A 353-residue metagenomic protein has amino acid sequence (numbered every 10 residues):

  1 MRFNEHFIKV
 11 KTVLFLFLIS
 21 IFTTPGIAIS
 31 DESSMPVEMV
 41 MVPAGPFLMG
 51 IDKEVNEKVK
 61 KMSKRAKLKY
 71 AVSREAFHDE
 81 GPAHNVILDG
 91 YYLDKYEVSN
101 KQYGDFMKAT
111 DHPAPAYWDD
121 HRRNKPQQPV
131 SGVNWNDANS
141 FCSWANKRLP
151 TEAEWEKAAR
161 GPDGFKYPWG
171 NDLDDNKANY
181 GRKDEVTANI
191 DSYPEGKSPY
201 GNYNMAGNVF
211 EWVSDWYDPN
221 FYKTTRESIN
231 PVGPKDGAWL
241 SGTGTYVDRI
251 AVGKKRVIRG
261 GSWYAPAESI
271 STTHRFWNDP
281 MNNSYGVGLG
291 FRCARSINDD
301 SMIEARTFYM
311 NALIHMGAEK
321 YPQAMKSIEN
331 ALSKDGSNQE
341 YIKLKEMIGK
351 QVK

Functional and structural regions predicted by a protein language model:
R2-F3, F7-D111, W135-N136, D163 (+7 more regions): Short, compositionally biased
V42, L48, D52-E57, K61-A76 (+3 more regions): Functional-site microenvironments in short loops/helix caps that host divalent-cation chemistry
A265, Q339-E340: Short alpha-helical
